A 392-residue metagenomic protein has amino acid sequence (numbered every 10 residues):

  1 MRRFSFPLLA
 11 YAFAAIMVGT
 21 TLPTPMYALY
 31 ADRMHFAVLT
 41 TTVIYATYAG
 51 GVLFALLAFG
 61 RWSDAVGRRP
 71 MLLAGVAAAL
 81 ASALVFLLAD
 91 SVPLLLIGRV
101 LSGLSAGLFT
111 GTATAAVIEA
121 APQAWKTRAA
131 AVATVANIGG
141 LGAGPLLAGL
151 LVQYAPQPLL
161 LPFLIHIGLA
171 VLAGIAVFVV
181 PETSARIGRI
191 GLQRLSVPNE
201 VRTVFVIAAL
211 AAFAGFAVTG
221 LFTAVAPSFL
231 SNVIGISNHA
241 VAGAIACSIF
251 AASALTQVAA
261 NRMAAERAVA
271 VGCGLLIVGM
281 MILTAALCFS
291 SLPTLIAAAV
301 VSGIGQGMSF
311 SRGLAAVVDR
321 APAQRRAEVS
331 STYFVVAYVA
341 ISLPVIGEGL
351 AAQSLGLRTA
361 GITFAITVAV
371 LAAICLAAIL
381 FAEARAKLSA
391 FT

Functional and structural regions predicted by a protein language model:
H35, G67, L88-P93, P156 (+1 more regions): Helix-breaking motifs and short loop linkers at transmembrane-helix boundaries and internal kinks in secondary membrane
L53-P93: Conserved MFS/SLC helix-loop-helix module at the cytosolic interface between two early adjacent transmembrane helices
P93-S102, P293-V301: Paired small-residue
G98-A136: Cytoplasmic helix-loop-helix junction between adjacent transmembrane helices in 12-TM secondary transporters
A124, R128-F178: Helix-loop-helix hairpin linking two adjacent transmembrane segments in secondary transporters
A242-A265, G279: Transmembrane alpha-helices of Major Facilitator/SLC transporters
A268-S311: C-terminal transmembrane helical hairpin of 12-TM major facilitator-type secondary transporters
Q306, L314-A365: A late C-terminal transmembrane helix in Major Facilitator Superfamily
